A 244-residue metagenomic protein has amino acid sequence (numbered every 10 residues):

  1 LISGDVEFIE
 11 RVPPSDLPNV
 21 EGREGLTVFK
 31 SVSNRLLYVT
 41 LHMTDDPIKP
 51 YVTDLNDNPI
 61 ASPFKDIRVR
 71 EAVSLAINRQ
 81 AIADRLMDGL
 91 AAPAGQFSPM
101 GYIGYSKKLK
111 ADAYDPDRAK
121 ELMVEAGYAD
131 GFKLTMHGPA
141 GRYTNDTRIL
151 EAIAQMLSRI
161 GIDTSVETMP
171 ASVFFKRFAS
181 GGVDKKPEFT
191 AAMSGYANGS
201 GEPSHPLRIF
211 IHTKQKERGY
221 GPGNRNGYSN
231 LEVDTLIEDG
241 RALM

Functional and structural regions predicted by a protein language model:
I2-L86, A92, Y102-M244: Extracytoplasmic/periplasmic ligand-capture domains
Q96-S98: Flexible hinge/switch segments at interdomain interfaces of large molecular machines
